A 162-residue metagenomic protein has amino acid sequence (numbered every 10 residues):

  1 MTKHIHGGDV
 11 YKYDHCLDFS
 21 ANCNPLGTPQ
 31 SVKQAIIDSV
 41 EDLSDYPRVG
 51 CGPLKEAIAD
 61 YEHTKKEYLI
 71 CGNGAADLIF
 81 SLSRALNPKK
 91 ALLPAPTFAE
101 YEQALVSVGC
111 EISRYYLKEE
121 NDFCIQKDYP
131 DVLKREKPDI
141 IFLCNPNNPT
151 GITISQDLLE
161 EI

Functional and structural regions predicted by a protein language model:
M1-D45, K137, L143: N-terminal "arm"/small-domain region of PLP-dependent enzymes with the aminotransferase-like
L17, I70, K90-L92: Conserved beta-strand elements of the Class I
N22-P25, A75, F98, N145-P149: Short glycine-rich anion-binding loops that position phosphate/pyrophosphate groups of nucleotides and phosphorylated
P47, A59-S81: Short loop-beta-helix segment that forms the pyridoxal 5′-phosphate
A85-V106: Conserved PLP-anchoring active-site segment centered on the Schiff-base-forming lysine
S113, K118-I162: Active-site phosphate-binding strand-loop segment of PLP-dependent enzymes
